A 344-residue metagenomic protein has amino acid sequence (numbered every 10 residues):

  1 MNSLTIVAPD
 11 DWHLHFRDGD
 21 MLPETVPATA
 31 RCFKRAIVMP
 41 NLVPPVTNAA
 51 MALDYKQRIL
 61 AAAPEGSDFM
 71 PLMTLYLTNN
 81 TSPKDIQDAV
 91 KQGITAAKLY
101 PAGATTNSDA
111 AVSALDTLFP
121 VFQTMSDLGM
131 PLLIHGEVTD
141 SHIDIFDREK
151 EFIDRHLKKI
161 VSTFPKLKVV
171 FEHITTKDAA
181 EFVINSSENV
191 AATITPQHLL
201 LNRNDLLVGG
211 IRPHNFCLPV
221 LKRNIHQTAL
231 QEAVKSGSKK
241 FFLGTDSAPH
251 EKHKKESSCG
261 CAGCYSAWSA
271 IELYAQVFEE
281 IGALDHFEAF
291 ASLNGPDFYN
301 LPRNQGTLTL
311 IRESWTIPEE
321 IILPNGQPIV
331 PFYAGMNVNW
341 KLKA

Functional and structural regions predicted by a protein language model:
M1-T5: Histidine-rich, glycine-flanked metal-binding segment
I6-A30, K34-M51, L310-I311, I317-A344: Alpha/beta catalytic barrel-like cores
A8-G19, L132-V138, I194, T245-S247: Histidine-centered catalytic micro-motifs
D10-W12, T25-A50, G66-T78, I94-N107 (+2 more regions): Divalent metal-dependent hydrolysis catalytic cores, especially in the metallo-beta-lactamase
G19-V26, N80-A89: Short, acidic/polar
K84-L99, N107-L243: Histidine/acidic residue-rich metal-binding segments in metalloenzymes
S162, S236-R303: His/Asp/Glu-enriched, well-ordered alpha-helical/loop segment that forms or immediately abuts the divalent-metal
I271-A344: Mid-to-C-terminal alpha-helical segments outside catalytic/metal-binding sites
